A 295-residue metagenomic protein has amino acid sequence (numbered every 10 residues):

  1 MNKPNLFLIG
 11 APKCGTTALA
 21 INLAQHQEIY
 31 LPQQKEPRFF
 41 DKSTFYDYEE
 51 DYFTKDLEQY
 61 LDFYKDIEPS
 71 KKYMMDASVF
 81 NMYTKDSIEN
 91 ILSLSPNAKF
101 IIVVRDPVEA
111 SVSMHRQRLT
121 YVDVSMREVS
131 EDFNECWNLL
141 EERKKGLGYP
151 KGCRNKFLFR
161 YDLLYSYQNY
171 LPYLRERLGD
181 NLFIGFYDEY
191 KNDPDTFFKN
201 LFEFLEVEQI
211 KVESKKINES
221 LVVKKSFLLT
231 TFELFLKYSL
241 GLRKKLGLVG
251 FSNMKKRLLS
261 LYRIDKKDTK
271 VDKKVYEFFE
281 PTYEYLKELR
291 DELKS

Functional and structural regions predicted by a protein language model:
M1-V79, L94, A98, P107-L140 (+1 more regions): PAPS-dependent sulfotransferase catalytic core
G15-T16, Y60, M75, I91 (+7 more regions): Generic structural signal for small/hydrophobic residues in well-ordered secondary structure, especially within
F45-E49, S78, K156-Y165, F186-D188 (+1 more regions): Active-site rim elements
T54-E68, V124-T196, N200-E213: PAPS-dependent sulfotransferase catalytic domain
Y60-F63, S87, Y167-L171, F197 (+2 more regions): Alpha-helical packing segments of well-folded alpha/beta enzyme cores
Y83, I88, S95-F100, V104-R105: Transmembrane alpha-helical segments and their boundary/interface "anchor" motifs in multi-pass integral membrane
Y83-D86, V112, D195: Short N-terminal helix/helix-N-cap motif within the alpha/beta-hydrolase-1
R175-K273: The conserved 3'-phosphoadenosine-5'-phosphosulfate
